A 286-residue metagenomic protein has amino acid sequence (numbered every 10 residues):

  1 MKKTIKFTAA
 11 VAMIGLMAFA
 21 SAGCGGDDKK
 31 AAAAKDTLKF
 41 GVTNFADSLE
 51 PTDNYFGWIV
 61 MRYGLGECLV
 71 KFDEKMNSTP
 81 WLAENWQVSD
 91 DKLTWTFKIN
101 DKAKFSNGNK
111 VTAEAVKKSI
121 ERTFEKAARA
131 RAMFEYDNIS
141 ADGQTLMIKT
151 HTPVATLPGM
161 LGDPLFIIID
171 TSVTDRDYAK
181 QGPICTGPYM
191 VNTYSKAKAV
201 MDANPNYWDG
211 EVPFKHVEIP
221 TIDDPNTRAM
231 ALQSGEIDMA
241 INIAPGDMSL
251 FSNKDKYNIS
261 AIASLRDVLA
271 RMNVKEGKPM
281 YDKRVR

Functional and structural regions predicted by a protein language model:
M1-L38, S48-P51, N77, R122-E125 (+1 more regions): Short, low-complexity disordered leader/linker segments with a strong preference for bacterial N-terminal type II
G41-V88, I184-C185: N-terminal lobe/hinge region of extracytoplasmic solute-binding protein
D73, G162-V212, H216: Gly/Pro-rich hinge or "lid" segments in bacterial periplasmic/extracellular proteins
E84-K126, M147: Aromatic- and charge-enriched surface segment that lines or borders ligand/interaction sites
Q87, D91, R131-S172: Surface-exposed binding/hinge segments that line and control ligand-binding clefts or catalytic entry sites
T112-S119, G143-M147, G187-P188, F214-H216 (+1 more regions): Alpha-helical secondary-structure segments
M133, S249-A261: Ligand-binding "clamshell"
N206-L250: Ligand-site clamp/hinge motif
